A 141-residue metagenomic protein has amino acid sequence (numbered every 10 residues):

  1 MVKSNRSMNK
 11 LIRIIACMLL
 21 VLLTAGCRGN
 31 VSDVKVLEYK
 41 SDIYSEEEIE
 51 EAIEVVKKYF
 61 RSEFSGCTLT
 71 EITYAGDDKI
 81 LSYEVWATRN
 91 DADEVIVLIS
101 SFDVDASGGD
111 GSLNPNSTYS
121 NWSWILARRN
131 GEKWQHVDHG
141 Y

Functional and structural regions predicted by a protein language model:
M1-N9: N-terminal secretory signal peptides that target proteins for export/translocation
N9-G29: Sec-dependent N-terminal signal peptides of Gram-positive bacterial secreted proteins and lipoproteins
G26-T118: Flexible low-complexity loop/turn motifs enriched in small/helix-breaking residues
Y119-Y141: Short beta-strand edge/turn micro-motifs at domain boundaries
